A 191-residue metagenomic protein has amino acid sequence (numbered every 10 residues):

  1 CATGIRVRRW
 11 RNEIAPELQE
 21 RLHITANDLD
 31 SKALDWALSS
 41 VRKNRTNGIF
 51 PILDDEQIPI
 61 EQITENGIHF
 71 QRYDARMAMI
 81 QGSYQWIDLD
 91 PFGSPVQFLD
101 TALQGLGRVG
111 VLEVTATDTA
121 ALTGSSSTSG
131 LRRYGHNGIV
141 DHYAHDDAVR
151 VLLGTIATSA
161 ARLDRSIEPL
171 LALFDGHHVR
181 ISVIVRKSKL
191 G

Functional and structural regions predicted by a protein language model:
C1-G191: SAM-dependent transferase fold signal centered on methyltransferase-like domains, encompassing both Class I
